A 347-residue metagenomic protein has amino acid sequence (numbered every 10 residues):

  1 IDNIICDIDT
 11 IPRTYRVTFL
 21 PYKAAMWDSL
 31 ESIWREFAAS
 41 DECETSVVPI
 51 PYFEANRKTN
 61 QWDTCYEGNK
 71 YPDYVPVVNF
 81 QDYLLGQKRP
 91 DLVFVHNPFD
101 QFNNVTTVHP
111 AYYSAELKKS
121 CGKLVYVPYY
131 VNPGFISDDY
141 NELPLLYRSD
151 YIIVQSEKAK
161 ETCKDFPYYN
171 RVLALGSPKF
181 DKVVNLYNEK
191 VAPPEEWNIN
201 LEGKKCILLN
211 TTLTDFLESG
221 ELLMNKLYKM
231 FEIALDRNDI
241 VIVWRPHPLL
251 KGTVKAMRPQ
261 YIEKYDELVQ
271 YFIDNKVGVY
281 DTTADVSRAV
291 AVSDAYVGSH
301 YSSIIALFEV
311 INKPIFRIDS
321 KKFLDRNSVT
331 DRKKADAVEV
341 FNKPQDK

Functional and structural regions predicted by a protein language model:
I1-R16: Non-catalytic membrane-proximal stalk/linker segments that position and tether the catalytic domains
C6, P76-R89, V279-A289: Short acidic low-complexity segments
Y15-V184: Active-site and donor-binding regions of nucleotide-sugar-utilizing enzymes
D28-E36, P178-D266: Conserved catalytic-core segment of nucleotide-activated headgroup transferases in glycan assembly
S40-T45, D236-I242, G278: A generic structural motif
K164, D281-R326: A donor-sugar binding/catalytic signature common to diverse glycosyltransferases and related nucleotide-sugar
R258-T282: Nucleotide-activated donor-binding/catalytic signature segment of Leloir-type glycosyltransferases, i.e., the conserved
N327-K347: Leloir-type glycosyltransferase catalytic cores
